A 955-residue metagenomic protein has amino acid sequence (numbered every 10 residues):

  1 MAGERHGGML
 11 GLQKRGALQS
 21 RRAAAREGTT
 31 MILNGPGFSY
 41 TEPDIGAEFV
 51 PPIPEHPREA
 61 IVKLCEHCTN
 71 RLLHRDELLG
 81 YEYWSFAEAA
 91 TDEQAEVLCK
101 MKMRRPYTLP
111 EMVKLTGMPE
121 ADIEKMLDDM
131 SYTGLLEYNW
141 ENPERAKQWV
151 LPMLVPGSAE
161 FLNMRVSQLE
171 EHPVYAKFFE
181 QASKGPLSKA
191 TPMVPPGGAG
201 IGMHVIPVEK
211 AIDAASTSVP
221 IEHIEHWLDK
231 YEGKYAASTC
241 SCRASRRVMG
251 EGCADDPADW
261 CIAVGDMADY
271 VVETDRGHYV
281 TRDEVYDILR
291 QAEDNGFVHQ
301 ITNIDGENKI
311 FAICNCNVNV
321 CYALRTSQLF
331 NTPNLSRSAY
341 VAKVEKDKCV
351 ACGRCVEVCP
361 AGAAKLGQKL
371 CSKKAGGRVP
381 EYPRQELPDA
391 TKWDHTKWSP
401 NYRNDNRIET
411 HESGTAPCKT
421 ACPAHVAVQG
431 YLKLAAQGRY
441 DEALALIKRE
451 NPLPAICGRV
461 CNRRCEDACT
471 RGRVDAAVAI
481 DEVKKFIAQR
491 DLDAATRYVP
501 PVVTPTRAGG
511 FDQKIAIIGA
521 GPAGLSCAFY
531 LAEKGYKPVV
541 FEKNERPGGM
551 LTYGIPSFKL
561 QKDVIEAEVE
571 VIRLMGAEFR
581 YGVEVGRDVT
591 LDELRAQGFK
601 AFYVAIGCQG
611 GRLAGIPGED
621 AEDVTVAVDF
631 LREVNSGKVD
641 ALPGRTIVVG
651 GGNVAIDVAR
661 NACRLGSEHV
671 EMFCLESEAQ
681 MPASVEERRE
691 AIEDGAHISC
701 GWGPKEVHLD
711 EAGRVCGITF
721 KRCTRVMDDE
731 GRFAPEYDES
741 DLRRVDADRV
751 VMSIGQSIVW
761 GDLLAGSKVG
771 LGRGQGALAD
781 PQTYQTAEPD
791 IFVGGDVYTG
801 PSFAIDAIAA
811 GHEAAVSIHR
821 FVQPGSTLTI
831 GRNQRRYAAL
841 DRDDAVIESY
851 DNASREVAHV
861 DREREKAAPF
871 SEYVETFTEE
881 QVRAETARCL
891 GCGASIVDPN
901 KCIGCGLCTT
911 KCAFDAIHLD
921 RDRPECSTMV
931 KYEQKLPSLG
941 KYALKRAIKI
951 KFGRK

Functional and structural regions predicted by a protein language model:
H6-L18, R22, R26-E27, K63-C65 (+15 more regions): Ferredoxin-type iron-sulfur electron-transfer modules and their immediate structural context
R104-T116: Short acidic, hydrophobic short linear motifs in intrinsically disordered regions
T116-Y132: Short amphipathic alpha-helical interaction segments
S131-N142, A364-K365, I917: A short, conserved structural fragment
R145-K184: Short, amphipathic alpha-helical interaction segments positioned at domain boundaries
V426-Q429, A435-A436, A477-D481, I517-V585 (+5 more regions): Beta1-alpha1 glycine-rich phosphate/pyrophosphate-binding loop at the start of Rossmann-like nucleotide-binding domains
I487-A508, K534, A567-R587, G611-L665 (+1 more regions): Glycine-rich dinucleotide-binding loop and its adjacent helix/turn
D563-R612, T625-L642, R664-G774: A Rossmann-like FAD-binding core segment of flavoenzymes
